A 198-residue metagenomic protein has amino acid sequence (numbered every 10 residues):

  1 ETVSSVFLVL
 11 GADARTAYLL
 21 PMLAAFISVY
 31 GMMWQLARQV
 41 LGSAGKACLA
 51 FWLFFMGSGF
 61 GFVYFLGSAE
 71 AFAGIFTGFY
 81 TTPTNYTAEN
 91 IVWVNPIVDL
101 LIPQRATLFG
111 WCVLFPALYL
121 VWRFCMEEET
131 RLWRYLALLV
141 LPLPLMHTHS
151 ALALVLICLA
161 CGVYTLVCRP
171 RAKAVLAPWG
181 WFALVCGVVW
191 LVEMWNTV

Functional and structural regions predicted by a protein language model:
E1-V198: Membrane-embedded transmembrane-helix bundle of lipid-linked glycan/lipid transferases
